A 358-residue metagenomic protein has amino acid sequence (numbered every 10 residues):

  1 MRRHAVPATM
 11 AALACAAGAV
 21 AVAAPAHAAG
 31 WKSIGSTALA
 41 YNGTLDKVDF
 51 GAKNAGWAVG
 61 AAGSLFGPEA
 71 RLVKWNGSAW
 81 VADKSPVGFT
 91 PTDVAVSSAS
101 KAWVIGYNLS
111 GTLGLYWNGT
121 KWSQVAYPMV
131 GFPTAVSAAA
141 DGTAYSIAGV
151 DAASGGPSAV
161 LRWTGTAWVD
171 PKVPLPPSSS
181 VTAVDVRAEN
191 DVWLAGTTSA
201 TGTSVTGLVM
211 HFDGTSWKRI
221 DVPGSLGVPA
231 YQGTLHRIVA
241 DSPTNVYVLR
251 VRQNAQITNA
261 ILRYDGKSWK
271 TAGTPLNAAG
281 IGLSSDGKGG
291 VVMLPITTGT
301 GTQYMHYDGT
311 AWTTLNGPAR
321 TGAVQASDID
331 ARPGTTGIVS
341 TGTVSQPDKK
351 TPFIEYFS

Functional and structural regions predicted by a protein language model:
M1-A28: Secretory targeting and sorting signals
H4, H27-S358: Residue-level hotspots at or immediately adjacent to binding/recognition sites across diverse folds
